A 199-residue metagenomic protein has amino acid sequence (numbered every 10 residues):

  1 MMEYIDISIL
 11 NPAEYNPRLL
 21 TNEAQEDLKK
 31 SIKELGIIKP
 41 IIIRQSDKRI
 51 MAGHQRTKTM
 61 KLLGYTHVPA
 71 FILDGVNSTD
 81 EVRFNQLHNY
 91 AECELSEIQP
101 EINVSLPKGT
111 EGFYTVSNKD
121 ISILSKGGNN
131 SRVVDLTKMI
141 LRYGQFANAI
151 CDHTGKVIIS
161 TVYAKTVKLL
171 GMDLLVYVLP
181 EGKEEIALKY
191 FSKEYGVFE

Functional and structural regions predicted by a protein language model:
M1-V178, A187, F191-F198: Short, charged/polar connector segments at secondary-structure boundaries
